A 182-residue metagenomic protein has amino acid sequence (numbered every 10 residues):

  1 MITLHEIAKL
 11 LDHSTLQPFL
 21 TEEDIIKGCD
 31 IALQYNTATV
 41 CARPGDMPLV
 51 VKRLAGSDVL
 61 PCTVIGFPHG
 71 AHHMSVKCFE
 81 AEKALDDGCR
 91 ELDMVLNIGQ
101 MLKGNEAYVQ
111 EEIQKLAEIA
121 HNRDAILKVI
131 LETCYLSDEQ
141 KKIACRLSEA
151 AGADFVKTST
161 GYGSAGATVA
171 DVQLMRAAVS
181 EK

Functional and structural regions predicted by a protein language model:
M1-Y35, T39, G45-K182: Alpha/beta enzyme core
